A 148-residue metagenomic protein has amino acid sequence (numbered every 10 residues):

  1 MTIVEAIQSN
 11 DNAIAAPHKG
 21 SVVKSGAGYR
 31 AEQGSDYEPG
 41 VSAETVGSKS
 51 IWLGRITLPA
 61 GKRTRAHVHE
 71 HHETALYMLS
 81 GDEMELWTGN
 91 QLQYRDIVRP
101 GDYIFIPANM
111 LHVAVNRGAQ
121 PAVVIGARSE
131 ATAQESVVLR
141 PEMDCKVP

Functional and structural regions predicted by a protein language model:
M1-S50, R65-A66, L139-P148: A short, N-terminal "cap"/entry segment at the start of jelly-roll beta-barrel domains of the cupin/DSBH fold
V46, H71, Q91, A119-Q120: Short strand-connecting beta-turns/loops that link adjacent beta-strands
S50-I51, V68-H69, V98, R117-A119: Short glycine/proline-enriched turns and hinge-like loops at secondary-structure junctions
L53-R55, A75, F105, Q120-V137: A short hydrophobic beta-strand segment most commonly corresponding to one strand of the jelly-roll/cupin
G54-E70: Conserved short histidine dyad/triad with adjacent acidic residue
P59-G61, V98-G118, A127-S129: Conserved metal-binding segment of the jelly-roll/cupin
R63, E73-P100: A short beta-strand-loop-beta hairpin characteristic of the jelly-roll/cupin
